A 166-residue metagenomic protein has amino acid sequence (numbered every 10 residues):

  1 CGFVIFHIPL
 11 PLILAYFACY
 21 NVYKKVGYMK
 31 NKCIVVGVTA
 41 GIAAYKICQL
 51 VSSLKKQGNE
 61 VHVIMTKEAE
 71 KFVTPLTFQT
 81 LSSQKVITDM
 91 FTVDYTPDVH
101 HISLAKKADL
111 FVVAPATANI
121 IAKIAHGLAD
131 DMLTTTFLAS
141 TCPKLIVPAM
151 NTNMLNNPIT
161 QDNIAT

Functional and structural regions predicted by a protein language model:
G2-H7: Extreme N-terminal basic, low-complexity initiation segments that serve as generic localization/processing leaders
Y20-I146, N151-T166: A cross-family phosphate/adenosyl-ligand binding-site feature
